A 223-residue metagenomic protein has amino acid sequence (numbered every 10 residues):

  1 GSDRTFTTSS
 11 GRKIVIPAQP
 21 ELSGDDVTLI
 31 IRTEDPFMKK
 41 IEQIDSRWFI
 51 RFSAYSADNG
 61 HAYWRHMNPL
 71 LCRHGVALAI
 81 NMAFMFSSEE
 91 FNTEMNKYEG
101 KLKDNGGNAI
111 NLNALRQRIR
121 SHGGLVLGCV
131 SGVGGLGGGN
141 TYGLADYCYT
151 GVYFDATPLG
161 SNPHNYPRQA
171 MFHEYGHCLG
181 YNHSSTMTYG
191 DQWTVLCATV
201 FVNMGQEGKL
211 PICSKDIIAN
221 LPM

Functional and structural regions predicted by a protein language model:
G1-R168, C178-M223: Predominantly extracellular/secreted Zn2+-dependent metalloproteases
M171: Substrate/cofactor-recognition hotspot
E174: Walker B catalytic acidic pair
